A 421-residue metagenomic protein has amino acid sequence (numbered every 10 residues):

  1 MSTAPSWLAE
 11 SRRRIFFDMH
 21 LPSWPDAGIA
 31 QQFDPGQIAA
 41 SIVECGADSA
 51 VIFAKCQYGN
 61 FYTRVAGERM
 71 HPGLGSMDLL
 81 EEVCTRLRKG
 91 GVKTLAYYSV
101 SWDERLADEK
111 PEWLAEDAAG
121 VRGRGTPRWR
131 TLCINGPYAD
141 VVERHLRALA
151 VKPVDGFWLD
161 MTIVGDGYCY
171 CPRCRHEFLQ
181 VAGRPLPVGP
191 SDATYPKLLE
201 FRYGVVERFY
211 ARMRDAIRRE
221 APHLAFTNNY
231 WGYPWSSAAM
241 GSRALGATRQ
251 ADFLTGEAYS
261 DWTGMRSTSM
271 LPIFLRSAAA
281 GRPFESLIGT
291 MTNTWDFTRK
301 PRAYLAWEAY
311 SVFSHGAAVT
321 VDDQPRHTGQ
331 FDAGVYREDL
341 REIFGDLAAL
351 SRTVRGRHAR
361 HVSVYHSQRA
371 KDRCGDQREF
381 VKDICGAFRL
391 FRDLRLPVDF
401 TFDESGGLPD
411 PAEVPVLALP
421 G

Functional and structural regions predicted by a protein language model:
S2-A4, A9-S11, S41, S49 (+7 more regions): Carbohydrate-binding surfaces of carbohydrate-active enzymes
S2-N60, V83, G90-K93: N-terminal structural segment of carbohydrate-active enzymes
A4-P25, E109-R130, A278-N293: N-terminal small/glycine-rich loop or linker at the start of catalytic domains across soluble metabolic enzymes
H20-D34, P127-V141, N293-R302: Active-site mouth loops of central-metabolism enzymes
S41, C45, R86, W129-G165 (+3 more regions): An active-site-proximal structural segment forming one wall of the substrate-binding cleft that immediately precedes
V43-L79, W102-W129, D166-E177, A239-A247 (+4 more regions): Aromatic-lined carbohydrate-binding/catalytic grooves of carbohydrate-active enzymes
K55, S99-V100, L159-V164, C169 (+3 more regions): Short, well-ordered beta-to-alpha junction loops that form the rim of enzyme active sites and present histidine/acidic
L80, A96-K152, M161, C169 (+3 more regions): Active-site-adjacent "subsite" loops/lids of carbohydrate-active enzymes
